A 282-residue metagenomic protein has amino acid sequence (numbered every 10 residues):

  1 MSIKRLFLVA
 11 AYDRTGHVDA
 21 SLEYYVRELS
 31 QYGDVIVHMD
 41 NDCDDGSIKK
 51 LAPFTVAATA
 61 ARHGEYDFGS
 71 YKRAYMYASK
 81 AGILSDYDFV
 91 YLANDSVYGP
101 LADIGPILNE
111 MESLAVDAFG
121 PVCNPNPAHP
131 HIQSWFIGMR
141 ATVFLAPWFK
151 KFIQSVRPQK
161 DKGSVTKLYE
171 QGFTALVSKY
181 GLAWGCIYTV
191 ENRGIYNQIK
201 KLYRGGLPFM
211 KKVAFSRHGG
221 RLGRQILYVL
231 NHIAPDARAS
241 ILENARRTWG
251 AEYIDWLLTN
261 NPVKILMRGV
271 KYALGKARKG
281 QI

Functional and structural regions predicted by a protein language model:
M1-I282: ER/Golgi luminal nucleotide-sugar-dependent glycosyltransferases, focusing on the catalytic module
